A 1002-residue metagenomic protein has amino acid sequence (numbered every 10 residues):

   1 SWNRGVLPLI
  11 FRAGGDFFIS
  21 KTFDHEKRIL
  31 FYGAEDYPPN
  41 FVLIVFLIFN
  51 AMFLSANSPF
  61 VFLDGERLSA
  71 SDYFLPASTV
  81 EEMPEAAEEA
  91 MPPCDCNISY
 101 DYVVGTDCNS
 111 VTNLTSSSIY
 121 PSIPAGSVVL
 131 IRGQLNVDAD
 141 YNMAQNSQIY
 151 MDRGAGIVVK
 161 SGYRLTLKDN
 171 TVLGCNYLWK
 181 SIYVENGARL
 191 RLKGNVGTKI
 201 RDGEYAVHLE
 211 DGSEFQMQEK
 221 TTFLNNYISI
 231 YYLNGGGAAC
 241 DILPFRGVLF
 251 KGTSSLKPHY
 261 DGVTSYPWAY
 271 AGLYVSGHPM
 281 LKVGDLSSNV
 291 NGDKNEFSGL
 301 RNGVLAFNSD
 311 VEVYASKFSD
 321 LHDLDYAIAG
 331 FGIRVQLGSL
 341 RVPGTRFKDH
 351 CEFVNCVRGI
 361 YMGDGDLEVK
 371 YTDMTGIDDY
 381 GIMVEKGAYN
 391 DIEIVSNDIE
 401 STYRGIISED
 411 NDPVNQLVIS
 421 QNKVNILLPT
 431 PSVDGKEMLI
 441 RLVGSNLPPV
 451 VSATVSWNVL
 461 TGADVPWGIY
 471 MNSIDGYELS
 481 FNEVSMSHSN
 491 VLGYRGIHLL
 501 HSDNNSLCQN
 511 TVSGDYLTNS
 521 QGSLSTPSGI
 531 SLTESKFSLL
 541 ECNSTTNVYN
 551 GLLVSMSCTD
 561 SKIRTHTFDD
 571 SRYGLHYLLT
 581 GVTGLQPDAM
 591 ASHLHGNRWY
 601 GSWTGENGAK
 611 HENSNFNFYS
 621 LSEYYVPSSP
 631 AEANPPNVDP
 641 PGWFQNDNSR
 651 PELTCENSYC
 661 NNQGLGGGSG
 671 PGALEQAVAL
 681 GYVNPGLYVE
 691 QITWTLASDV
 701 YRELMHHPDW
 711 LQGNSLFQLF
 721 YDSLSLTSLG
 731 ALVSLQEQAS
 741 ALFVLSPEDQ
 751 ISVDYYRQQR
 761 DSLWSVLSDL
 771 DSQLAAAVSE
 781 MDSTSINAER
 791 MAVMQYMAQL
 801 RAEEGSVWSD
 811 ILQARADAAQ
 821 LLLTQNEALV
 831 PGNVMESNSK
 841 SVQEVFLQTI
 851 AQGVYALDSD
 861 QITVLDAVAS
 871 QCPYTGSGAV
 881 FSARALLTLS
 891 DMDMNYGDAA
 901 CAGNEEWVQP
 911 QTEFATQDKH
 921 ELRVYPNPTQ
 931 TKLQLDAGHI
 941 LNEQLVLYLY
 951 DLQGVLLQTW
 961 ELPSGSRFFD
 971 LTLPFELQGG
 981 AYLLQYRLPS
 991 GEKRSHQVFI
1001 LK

Functional and structural regions predicted by a protein language model:
P39, G979-K1002: C-terminal tail/sorting-segment detector
F74, T79-T171, E905-W907: N-terminal domain-start segments of secreted/luminal proteins
E89, C96, Y896-Y925, I940: Residue-level detector of functionally pivotal "anchor" positions at catalytic/ligand-binding pockets or at interdomain
S99, C240, S255-H259, L594-A902: Extracytoplasmic/secretory-pathway proteins
Y120-I123, Y141-M151, L165-W179, K193-Y205 (+16 more regions): Beta-strand-rich solenoid/repeat architectures in extracellular/passenger domains of polysaccharide-targeting enzymes
L130, N136, N142, Y150 (+32 more regions): Extracellular beta-strand solenoid repeats
Q911-H939, L949-L956, F999-K1002: Surface-exposed, proline-anchored Ser/Thr-rich loop/turn motifs
E943, R967, Q978-L984: A glycine-anchored, Pro-Gly-centered beta-turn/N-cap motif
